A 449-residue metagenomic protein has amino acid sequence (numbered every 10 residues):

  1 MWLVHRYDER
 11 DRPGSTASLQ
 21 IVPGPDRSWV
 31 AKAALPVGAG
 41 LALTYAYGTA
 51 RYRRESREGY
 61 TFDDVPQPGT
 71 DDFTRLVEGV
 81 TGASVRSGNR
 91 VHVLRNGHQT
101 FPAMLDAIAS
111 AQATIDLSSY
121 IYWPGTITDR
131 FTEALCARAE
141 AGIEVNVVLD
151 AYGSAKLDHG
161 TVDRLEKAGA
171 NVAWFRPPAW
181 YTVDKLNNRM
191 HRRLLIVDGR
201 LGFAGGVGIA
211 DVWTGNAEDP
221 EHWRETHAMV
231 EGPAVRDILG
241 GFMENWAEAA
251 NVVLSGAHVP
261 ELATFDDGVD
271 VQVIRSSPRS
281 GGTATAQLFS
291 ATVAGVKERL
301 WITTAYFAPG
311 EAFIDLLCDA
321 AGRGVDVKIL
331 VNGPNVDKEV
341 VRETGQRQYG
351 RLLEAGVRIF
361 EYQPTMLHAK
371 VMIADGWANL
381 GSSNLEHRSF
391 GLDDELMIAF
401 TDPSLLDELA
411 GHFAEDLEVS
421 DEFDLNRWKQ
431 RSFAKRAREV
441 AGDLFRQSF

Functional and structural regions predicted by a protein language model:
M1-P13: Charged, low-complexity N-terminal segments of organelle-associated membrane proteins
D11-F449: Charged, low-complexity intrinsically disordered terminal segments
